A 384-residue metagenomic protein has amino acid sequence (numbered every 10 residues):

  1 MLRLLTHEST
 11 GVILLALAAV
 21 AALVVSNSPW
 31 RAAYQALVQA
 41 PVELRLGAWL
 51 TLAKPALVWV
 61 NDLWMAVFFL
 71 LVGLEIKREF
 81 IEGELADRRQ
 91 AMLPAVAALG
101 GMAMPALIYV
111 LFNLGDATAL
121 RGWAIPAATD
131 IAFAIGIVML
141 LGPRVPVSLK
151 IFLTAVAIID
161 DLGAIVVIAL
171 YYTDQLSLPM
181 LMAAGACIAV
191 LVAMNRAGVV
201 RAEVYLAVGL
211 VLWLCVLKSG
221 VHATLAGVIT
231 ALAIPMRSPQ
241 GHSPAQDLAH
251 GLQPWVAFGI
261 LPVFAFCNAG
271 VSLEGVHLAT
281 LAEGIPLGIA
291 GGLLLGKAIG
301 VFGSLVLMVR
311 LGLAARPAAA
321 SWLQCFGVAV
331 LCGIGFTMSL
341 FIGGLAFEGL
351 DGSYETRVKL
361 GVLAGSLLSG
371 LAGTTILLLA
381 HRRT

Functional and structural regions predicted by a protein language model:
L2-V12, E82-G100, L120, V147-T154 (+3 more regions): Membrane-interfacial loop-to-helix junctions in multi-pass inner-membrane proteins
R3-H7, L23-N27, N195, R201-K218 (+2 more regions): Predominantly late transmembrane helices and immediately cytosolic-facing juxtamembrane segments
A19, L23-S28, A66-E79, A98-L114 (+16 more regions): Transmembrane alpha-helical segments of multi-pass membrane transport proteins and ion-pumping complexes
V25-L37, W49-L57, L71-D87, A103-A124: Transmembrane alpha-helix boundary signature
E79-L107, S177-A189, L273-I299, W322-F326 (+1 more regions): Entry/N-cap segments of selected transmembrane alpha helices and their immediately preceding amphipathic helices
L111-W123, I168-Q175, M338-L360: Interfacial helix-loop-helix junctions of multi-pass membrane proteins
V138, G142-P235: Functional cores that coordinate and move charged inorganic groups
G209, A279-P286, E348-L371: Structural signal for the N-terminal portions of transmembrane helices and their immediately preceding loop/interface
